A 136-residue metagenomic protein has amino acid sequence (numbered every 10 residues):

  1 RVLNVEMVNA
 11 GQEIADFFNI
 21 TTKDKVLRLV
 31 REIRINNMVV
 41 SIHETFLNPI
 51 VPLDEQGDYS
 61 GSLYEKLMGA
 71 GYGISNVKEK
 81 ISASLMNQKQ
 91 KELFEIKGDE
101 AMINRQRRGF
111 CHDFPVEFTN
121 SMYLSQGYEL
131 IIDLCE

Functional and structural regions predicted by a protein language model:
R1-E136: C-terminal all-alpha effector/ligand-binding and dimerization domain of prokaryotic HTH-type transcriptional repressors
